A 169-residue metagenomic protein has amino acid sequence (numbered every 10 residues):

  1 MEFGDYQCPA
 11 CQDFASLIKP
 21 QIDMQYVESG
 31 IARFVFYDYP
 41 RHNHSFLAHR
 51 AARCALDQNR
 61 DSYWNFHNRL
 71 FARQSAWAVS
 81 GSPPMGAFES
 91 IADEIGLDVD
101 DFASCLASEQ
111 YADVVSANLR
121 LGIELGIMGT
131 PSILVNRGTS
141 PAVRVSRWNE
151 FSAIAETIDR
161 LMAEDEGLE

Functional and structural regions predicted by a protein language model:
M1-D93, D165-L168: Structural alpha/beta surface segment adjacent to cysteine/selenocysteine redox centers across thiol/disulfide enzymes
F3-D5, A15-K19, E89-E169: C-terminal cap of thioredoxin/glutaredoxin-like
